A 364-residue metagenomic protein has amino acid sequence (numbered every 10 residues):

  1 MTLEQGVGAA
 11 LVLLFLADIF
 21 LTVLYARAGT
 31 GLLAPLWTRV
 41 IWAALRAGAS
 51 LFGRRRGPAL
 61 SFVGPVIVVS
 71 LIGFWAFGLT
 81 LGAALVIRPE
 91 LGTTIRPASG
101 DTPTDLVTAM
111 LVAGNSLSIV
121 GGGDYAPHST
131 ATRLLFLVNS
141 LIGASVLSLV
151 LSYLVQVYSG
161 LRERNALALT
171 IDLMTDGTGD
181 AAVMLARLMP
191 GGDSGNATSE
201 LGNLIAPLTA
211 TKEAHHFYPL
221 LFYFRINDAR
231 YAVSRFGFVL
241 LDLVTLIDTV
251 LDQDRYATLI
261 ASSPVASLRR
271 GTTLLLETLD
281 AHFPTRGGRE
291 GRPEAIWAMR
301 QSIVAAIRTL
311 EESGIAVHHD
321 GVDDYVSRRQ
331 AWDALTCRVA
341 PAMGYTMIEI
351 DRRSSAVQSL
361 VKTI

Functional and structural regions predicted by a protein language model:
M1-Q5, F62-W75: Alpha-helical transmembrane segments and their helix-start/interface "positive-inside/aromatic belt" motifs in integral
L11-D18, V68-W75, A83, P103-N165 (+1 more regions): Pore domain of cation channels
D18-L33, A76-L111: Outer-pore turret/helix-boundary of cation channels
A26-G53, S99, E163-G179: Membrane-interface amphipathic/juxtamembrane segments adjacent to transmembrane helices
R39-R46, V112-N115, F136, A206: Short amphipathic alpha-helical coupling elements at transmembrane boundaries
S50-I67, D124: Cytosolic juxtamembrane amphipathic/interface segments immediately preceding and feeding into a transmembrane helix
R164-G237, D242-L243: Non-transmembrane accessory domains of multi-pass membrane transporters/channels
E200-N203, F222-R225, A229-I364: Soluble C-terminal extramembrane regulatory/interaction domains of multi-pass membrane proteins
